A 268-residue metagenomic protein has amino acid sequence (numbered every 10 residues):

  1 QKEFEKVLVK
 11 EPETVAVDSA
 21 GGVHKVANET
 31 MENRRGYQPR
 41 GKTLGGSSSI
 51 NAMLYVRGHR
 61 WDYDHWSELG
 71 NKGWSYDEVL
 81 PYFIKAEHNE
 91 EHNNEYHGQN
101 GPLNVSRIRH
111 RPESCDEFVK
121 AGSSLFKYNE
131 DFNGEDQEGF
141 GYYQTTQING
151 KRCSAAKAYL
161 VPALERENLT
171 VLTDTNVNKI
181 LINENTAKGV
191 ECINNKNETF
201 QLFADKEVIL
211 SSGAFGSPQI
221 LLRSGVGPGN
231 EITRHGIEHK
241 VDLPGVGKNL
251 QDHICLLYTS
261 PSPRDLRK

Functional and structural regions predicted by a protein language model:
Q1, I180, E191-S260: Glycine-rich loop(s) and the adjacent beta-strand/alpha-helix scaffold that form part
Q1, K42, G46-S47, M53 (+6 more regions): Gly/Ser/Thr-rich helix-start
Q1-I84, L243, H253: N-terminal glycine-rich phosphate/pyrophosphate-binding loop and immediately adjacent elements
R40, E165, T173-N176, A204-D205 (+1 more regions): A secondary-structure boundary/capping signal
S67-A187, I193, L257-S260: Conserved redox-cofactor binding core of oxidoreductases
Y258-P263, R267-K268: Conserved small/polar residues in nucleotide/adenosyl-binding loops
